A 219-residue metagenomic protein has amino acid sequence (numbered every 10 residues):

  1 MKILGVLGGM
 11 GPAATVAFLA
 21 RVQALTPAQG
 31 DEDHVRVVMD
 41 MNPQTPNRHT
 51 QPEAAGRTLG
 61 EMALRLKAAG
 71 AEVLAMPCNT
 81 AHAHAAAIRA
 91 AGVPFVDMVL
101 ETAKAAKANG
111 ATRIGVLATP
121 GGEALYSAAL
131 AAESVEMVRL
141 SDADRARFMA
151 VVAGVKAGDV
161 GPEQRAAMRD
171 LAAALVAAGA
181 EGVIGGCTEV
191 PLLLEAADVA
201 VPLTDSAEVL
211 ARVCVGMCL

Functional and structural regions predicted by a protein language model:
M1-L219: Non-catalytic structural scaffold of enzyme domains
